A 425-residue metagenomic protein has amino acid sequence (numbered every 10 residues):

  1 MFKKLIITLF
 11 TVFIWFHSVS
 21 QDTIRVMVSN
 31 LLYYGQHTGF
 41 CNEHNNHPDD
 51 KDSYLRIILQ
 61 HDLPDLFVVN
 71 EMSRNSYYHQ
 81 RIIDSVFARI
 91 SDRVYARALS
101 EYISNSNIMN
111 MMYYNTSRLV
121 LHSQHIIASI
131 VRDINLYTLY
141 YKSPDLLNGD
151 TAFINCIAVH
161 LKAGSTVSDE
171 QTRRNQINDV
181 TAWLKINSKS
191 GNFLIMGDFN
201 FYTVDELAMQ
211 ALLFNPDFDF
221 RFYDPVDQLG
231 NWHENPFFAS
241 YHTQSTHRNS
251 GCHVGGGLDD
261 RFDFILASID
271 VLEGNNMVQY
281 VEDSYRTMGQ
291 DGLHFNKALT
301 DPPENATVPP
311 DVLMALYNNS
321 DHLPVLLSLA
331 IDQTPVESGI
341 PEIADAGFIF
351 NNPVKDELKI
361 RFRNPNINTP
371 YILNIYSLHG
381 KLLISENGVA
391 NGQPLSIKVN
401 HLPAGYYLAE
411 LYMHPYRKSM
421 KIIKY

Functional and structural regions predicted by a protein language model:
M1-T23: Bacterial Sec-dependent N-terminal signal peptides
Q21-P335: Divalent cation-coordinating acidic motifs and surrounding scaffolds that mediate Ca2+/Mg2+/Mn2+/Zn2+-dependent binding
N135, Q393-I397: Short strand-edge motifs at loop-to-beta-strand transitions and within beta-strands of extracellular beta-rich domains
I331-F350, P365-N366, K381: Residue-level detector of functionally pivotal "anchor" positions at catalytic/ligand-binding pockets or at interdomain
N352-K359: Short coil/turn motif common to extracellular beta-sandwich-like domains
T369, Q393, P403-Y406: A glycine-anchored, Pro-Gly-centered beta-turn/N-cap motif
I375-L383, Y407: Short, glycine-anchored, charge-dense loop/turn motifs used at functional sites
S385, A390, Y406-Y425: C-terminal tail/sorting-segment detector
